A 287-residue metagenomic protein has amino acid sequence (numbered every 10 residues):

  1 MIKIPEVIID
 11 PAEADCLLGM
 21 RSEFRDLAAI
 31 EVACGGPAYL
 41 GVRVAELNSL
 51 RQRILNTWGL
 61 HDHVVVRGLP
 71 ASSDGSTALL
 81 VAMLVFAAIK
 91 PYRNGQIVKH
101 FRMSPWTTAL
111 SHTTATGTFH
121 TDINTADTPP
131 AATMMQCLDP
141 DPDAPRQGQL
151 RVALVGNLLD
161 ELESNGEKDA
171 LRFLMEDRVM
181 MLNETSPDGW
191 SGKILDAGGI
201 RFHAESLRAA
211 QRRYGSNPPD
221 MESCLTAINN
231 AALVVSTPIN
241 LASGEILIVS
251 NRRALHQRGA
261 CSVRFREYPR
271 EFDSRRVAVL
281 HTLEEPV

Functional and structural regions predicted by a protein language model:
M1-L47, L60, V98-V287: Active-site environment of non-heme Fe oxygenases that use a 2-His-1-carboxylate facial triad
P37-L55, G59-K99: Long, mid-chain structured domain cores
